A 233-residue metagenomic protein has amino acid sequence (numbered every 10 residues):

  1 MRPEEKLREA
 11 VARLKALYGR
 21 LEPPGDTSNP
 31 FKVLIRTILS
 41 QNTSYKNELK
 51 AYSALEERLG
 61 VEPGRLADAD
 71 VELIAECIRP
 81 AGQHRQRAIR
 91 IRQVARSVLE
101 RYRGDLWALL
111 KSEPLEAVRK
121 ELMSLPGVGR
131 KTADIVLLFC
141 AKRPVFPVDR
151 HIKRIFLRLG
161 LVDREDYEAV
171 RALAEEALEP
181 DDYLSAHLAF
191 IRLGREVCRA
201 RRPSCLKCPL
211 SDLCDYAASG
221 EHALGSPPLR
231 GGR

Functional and structural regions predicted by a protein language model:
R2-G225, L229: Catalytic cores of DNA base-excision repair glycosylases
G232-R233: C-terminal accessory region of SF2 helicases/translocases
